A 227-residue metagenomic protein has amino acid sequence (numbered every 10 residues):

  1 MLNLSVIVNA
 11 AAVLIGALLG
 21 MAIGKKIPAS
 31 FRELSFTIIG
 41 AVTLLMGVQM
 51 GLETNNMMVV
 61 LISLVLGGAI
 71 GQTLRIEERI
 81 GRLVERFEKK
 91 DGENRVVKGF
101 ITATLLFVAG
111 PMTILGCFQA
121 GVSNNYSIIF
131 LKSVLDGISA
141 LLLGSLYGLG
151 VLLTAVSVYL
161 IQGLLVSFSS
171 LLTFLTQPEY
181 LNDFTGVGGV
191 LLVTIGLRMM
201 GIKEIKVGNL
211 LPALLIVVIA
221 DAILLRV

Functional and structural regions predicted by a protein language model:
L2-I15, M58-L66, G121-S133, T176-V190: Structural signature of hydrophobic alpha-helical transmembrane segments
A29-S63: Long, highly hydrophobic alpha-helical transmembrane signal-anchor segments
S30-G40, E85, L152-I161, G208-L214: Cytoplasmic-side transmembrane-helix entry/capping segments in multi-pass membrane proteins
T37-L44, L61-T73, S167, P178-M200: Selective transmembrane alpha-helices of multi-pass membrane proteins
V59-K98: Glycine/small-residue-rich loop that forms an oxyanion/phosphate-binding "nest" at active or ligand-binding sites
R95-L171: Helix-loop-helix junctions within the multi-pass membrane cores of secondary transporters/permeases
L197-I216: Interfacial loop-to-transmembrane junctions
V218-V227: Juxtamembrane boundary at the C-terminal end of a transmembrane helix
